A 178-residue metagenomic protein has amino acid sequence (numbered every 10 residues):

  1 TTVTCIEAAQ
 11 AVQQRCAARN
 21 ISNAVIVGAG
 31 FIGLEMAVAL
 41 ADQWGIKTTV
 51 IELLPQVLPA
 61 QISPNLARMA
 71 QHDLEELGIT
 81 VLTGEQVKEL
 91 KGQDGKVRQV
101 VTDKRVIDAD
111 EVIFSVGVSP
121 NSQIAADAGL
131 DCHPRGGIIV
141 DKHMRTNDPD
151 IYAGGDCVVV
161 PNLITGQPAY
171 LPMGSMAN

Functional and structural regions predicted by a protein language model:
T1-A17, G92, K96-Q99, D103-A177: FAD-site-proximal beta/loop scaffold in flavoenzymes
I21-V25, F31-E89, L171-M176: Rossmann-like dinucleotide-binding cores of NAD(P)H-dependent redox enzymes
A24-I26, T48, V81, V87 (+4 more regions): Hydrophobic packing within well-folded, soluble alpha/beta domains
